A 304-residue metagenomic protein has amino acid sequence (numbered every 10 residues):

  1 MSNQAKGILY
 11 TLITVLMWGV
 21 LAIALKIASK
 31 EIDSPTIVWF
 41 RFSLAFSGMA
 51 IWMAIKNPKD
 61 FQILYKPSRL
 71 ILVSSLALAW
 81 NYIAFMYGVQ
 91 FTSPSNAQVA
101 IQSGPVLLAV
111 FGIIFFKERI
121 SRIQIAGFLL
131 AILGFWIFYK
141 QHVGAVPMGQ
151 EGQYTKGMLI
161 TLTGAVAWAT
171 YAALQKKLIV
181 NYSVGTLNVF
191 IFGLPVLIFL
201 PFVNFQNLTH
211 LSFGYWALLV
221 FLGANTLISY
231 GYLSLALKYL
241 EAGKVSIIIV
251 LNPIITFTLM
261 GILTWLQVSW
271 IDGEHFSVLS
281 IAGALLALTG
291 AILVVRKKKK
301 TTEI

Functional and structural regions predicted by a protein language model:
M1-T36, V146-K177, L219-A224, L259 (+3 more regions): Glycine-/small-residue-enriched transmembrane alpha-helix faces in small-molecule transporters and effluxers
L9, F40, A97-S103, Q175-P195 (+1 more regions): Helix-helix packing/entry segments at the starts of transmembrane helices
M17-I32, I37-F40, L44, I83-T92 (+4 more regions): Juxtamembrane C-cap of transmembrane helices in multi-pass membrane transport proteins
V20-A24, K56-I101, I137, V220 (+1 more regions): Specific transmembrane alpha-helical segments of multi-pass solute transporters/efflux pumps, especially DMT/EamA
I23-S34, Q90, K140-Q153, V203-L219 (+1 more regions): Membrane-interface helix termini and inter-helical loops of multi-pass transporters
S29-W80, L107, V166-L174, N188-N207 (+3 more regions): Transmembrane alpha-helices of multi-pass small-molecule transport proteins
T36-S47, M86-R119, Q124, A242-I262: Specific alpha-helical transmembrane segments that line the substrate/conduction pathway and gating interfaces
F42, A50, I123, Q141 (+2 more regions): C-terminal-most transmembrane helix of multi-pass membrane proteins
